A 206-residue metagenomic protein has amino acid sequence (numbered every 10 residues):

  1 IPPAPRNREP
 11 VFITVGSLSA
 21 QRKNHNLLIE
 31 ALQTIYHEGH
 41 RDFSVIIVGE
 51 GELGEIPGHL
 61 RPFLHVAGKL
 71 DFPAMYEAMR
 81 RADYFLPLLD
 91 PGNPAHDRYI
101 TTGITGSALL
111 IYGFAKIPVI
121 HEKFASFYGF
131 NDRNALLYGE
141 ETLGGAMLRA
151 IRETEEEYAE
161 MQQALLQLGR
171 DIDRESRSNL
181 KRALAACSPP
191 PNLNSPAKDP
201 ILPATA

Functional and structural regions predicted by a protein language model:
I1-P3: Donor nucleotide-sugar binding/catalytic pocket of nucleotide-sugar-dependent glycosyltransferases
N7-H59, K69-P73: Conserved catalytic-core segment of nucleotide-activated headgroup transferases in glycan assembly
G51, L64-R81, L88-P91: Conserved active-site histidine-acidic residue motif and adjacent donor-binding/catalytic loop of glycosyltransferases
K69-P73, T105, E141: Structural motif corresponding to alpha-helix initiation and N-cap regions
D83, A115-K116: A short alpha->beta transition loop at the rim of the catalytic pocket in nucleotide-sugar-dependent
P87-L109, G113, H121-G129: Nucleotide-sugar-dependent
I117, Y128-E140: A short acidic/histidine/glycine-rich donor-binding loop in glycosyltransferase catalytic cores
Y138-L148, E155-P196: A charged, aromatic-enriched C-terminal amphipathic alpha-helix characteristic of glycosyltransferases across folds
